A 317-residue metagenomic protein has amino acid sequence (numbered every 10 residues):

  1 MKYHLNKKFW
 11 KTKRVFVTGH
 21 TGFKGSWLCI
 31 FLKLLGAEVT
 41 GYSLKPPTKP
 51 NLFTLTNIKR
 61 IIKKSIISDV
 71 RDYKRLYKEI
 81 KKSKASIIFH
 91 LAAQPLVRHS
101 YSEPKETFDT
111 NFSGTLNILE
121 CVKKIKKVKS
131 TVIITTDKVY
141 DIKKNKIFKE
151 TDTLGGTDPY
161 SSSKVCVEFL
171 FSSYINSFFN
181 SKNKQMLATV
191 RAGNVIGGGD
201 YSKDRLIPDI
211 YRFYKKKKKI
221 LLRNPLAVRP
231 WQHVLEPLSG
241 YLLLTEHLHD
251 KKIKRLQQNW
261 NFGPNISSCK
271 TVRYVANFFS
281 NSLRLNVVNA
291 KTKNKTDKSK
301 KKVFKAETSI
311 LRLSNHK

Functional and structural regions predicted by a protein language model:
M1, L34-A37, G41, S68 (+2 more regions): C-terminal substrate-binding subdomain of Rossmann-fold SDR/epimerase-dehydratase oxidoreductases
M1-A192, I196, N277, N281: N-terminal Rossmann-like NAD(P)+-binding domain of SDR-like oxidoreductases, especially those catalyzing
K24-W27, L206, T271: Conserved alpha-helical elements of sugar-nucleotide-dependent glycosyltransferases
K146-F148, R205-L206, G240: Short secondary-structure boundary/capping segments
E168, P208, C269-R273: Short, surface-exposed alpha-helical segments at coil->helix boundaries
F171-Y174, I210, L311: Structural element of the ATP-grasp superfamily
